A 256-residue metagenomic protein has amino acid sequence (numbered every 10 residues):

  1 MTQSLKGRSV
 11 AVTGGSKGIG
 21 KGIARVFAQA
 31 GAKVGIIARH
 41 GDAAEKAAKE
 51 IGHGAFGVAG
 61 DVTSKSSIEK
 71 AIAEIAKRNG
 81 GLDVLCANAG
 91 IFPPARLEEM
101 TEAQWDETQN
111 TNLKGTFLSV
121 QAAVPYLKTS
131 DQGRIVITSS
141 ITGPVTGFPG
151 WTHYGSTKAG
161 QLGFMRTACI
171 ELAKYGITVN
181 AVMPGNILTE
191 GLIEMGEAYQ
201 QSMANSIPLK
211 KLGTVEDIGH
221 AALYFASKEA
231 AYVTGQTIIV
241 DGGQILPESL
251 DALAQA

Functional and structural regions predicted by a protein language model:
S4, T234-A256: Short C-terminal tail/terminal secondary-structure segment of NAD(P)H-dependent dehydrogenase/reductase domains
S9, S16-G18: Conserved glycine-rich cofactor-binding loop
C86, Q132, A173, T178 (+1 more regions): Short, small/polar-rich loop/turn modules that mediate ligand/substrate recognition or access, typified
R96-L97, Q104-Q109, L192, M203: Substrate-binding pocket helix/loop in short-chain dehydrogenase/reductase
V120, T157, M165: Active-site helix of classical SDR
P125, I170-E171, A231: Alpha-helical segment proximal to the catalytic Tyr-Lys
K174, A181, Q201-V233, V240-G242: C-terminal helical subdomain
